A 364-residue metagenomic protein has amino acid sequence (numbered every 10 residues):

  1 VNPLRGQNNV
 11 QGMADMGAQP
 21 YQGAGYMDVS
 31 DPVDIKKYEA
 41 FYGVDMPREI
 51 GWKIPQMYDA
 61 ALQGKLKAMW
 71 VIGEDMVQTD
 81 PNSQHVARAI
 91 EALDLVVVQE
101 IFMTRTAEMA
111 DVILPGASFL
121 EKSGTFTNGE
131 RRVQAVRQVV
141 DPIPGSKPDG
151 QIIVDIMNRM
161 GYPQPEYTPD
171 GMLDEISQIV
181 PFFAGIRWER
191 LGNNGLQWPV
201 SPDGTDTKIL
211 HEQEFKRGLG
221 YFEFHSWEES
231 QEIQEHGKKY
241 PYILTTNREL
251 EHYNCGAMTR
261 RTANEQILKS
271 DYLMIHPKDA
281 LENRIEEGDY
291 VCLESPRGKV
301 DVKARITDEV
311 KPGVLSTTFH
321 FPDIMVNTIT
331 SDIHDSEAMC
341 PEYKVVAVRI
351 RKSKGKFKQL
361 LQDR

Functional and structural regions predicted by a protein language model:
V1-K122, I156, M160-Y162, S201-D206 (+2 more regions): Catalytic alpha/large subunits of respiratory electron-transfer oxidoreductases, centered on bis-MGD molybdoenzymes
P3-Q19, P169-A263: Long, low-complexity segments enriched in small/aliphatic residues
R5-Q7, D75, F102, S118-F119 (+11 more regions): A broadly conserved detector of short glycine/acidic/proline-rich loop/turn motifs that flank catalytic sites and bind
N8-M13, M76-P81, M103-A107, E121-G124 (+7 more regions): Flexible loop/turn segments at secondary-structure boundaries
I54-A61, Q84-V86, I101-M103, H211 (+6 more regions): Generic recognition of flexible, low-complexity loop/linker segments
A60, K67, Q134, K238 (+1 more regions): Short strand-coil-strand connectors
P115-A117, E121, R131-I143: Short beta-alpha connecting loops at secondary-structure transitions that line or flank enzyme active sites
P142-Q197, T262-L273, K278-R364: Long, contiguous, secondary-structure-rich segments that constitute the structural scaffold of globular domains
